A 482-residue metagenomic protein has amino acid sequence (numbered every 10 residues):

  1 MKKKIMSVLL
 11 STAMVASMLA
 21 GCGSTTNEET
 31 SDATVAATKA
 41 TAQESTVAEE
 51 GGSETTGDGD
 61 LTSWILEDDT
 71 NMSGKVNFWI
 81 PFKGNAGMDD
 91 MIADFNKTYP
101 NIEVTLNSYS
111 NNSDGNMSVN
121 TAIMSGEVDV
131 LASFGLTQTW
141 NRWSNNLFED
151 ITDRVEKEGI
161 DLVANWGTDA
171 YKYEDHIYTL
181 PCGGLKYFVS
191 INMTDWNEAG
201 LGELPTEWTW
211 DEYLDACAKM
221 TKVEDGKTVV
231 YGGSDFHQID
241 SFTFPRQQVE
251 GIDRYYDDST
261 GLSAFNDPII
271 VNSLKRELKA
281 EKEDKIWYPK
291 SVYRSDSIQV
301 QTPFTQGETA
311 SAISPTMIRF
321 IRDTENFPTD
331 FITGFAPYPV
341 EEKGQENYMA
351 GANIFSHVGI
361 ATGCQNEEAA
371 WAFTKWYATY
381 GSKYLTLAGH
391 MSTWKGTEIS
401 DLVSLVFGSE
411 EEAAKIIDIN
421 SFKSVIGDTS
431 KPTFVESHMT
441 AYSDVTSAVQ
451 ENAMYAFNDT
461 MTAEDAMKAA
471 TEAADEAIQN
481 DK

Functional and structural regions predicted by a protein language model:
E49-D68, S113, F134-F188, Q247 (+1 more regions): Hinge/lid segment of periplasmic solute-binding proteins
L66-D68, D150-V163, T206, E224-D225 (+6 more regions): Short, solvent-exposed loop/beta-turn-alpha elements that line the ligand-binding surface or hinge of extracytoplasmic
D94-V163, E198-G200, Q301-S311, E325-P328: Extracytoplasmic "Venus flytrap"/periplasmic binding protein-like
K97, A199, E325-T397: Extracytoplasmic/periplasmic substrate-recognition and gating elements
N120-A122, V128-D129, E158-D195, V229-G232 (+2 more regions): A structural signal for short loop-to-beta-strand junctions that line the ligand-binding cleft of periplasmic/secreted
E174-C182, Y187, E212-S263, I269: Extracytoplasmic/periplasmic solute-binding protein
P181, A414-A474: C-terminal capping/gating helix-and-loop segments adjacent to ligand/active sites or protein-protein/ligand interfaces
C217, S259-R294, Y338-E341: Glycine-centered hinge/linker elements that transmit conformational signals in sensory and ligand-binding systems
